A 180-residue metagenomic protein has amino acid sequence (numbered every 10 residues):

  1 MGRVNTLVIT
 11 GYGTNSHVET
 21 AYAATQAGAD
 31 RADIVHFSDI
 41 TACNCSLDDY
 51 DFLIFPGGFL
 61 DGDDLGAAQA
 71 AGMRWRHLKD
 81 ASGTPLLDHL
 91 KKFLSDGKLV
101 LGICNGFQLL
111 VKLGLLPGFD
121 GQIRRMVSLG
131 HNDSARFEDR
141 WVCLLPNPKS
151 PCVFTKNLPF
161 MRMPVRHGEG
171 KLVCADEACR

Functional and structural regions predicted by a protein language model:
M1-I103, F107-G118, L129-E138: N-terminal beta1-alpha1 cap of cysteine-dependent amidohydrolase-like domains
L115-R180: Pocket-forming structural segment of enzyme catalytic cores
